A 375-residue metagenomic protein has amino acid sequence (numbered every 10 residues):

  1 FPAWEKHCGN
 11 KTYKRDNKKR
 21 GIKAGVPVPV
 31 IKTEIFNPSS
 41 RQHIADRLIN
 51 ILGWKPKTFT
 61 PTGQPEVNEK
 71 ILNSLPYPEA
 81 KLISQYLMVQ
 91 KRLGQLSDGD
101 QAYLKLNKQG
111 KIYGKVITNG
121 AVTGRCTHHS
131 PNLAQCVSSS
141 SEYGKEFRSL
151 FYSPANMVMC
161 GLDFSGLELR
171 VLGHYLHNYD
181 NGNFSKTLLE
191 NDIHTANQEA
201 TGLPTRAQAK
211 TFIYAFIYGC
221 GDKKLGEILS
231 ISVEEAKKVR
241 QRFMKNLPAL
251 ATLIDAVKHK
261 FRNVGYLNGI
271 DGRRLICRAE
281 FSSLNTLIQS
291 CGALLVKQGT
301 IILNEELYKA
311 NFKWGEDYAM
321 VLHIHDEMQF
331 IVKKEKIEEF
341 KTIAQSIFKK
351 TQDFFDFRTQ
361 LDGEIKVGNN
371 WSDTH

Functional and structural regions predicted by a protein language model:
F1-Y143, N156-V158, S165-E168, G226 (+5 more regions): Conserved "right-hand" nucleotidyltransferase catalytic core of DNA-directed polymerases
A24, P38-S39, L188-E190, Y214-C220: Short acidic alpha-helix initiation/capping motifs at coil-to-helix transition points, especially at protein N-termini
T33-I35, A102-N107, S139, F147 (+4 more regions): Short, contiguous acidic/charged loop-to-helix segments that flank catalytic cores in large enzymes
N73, Y113-G114, T118-A121, Q198-I324 (+2 more regions): Conserved catalytic core of nucleic-acid polymerases
S149-L150, M159-L162, R170-V171, N178: C-terminal RecA-like lobe
E168-T201, D271-I276: Metal-dependent catalytic core segments for phosphate chemistry
F340-F348: Short amphipathic alpha-helices in soluble, non-transmembrane regions that often serve as interface/regulatory elements
K350-D362: Flexible helix-coil linker/hinge segments at domain or subdomain boundaries
